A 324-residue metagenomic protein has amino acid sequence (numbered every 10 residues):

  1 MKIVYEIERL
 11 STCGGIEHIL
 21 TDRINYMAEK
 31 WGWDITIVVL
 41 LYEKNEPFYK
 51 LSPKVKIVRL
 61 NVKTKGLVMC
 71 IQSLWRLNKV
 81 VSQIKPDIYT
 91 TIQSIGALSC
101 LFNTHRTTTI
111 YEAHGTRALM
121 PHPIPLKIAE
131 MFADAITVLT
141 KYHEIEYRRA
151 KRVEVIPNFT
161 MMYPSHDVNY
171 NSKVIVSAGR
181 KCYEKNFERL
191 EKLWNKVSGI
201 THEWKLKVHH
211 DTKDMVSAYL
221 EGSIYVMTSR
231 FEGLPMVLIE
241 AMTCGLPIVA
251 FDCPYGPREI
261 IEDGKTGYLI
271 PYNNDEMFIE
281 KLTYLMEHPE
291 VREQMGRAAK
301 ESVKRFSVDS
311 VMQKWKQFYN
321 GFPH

Functional and structural regions predicted by a protein language model:
V4-E6, D167-K185, E191-W194: Conserved donor-binding/catalytic core segment of Leloir-type glycosyltransferases
Y5-G14, H18-K65: N-terminal strand-loop element at the rim of the active site of nucleotide-sugar-dependent glycosyltransferases
M69, T90-A97, A113: Short His-centered aromatic/hydrophobic patch
M131-P164: Donor nucleotide-sugar binding/catalytic pocket of nucleotide-sugar-dependent glycosyltransferases
D211, A218-G222: Short alpha-helical donor nucleotide-sugar binding micro-motif in glycosyltransferases
R230: Aromatic "clamp/platform" in nucleotide-sugar-dependent glycosyltransferases that forms part of the donor/acceptor
P247-F251: Short hydrophobic beta-strand element within catalytic cores of glycosyltransferases and related nucleotide-activated
E262-G264, Y268-D275, Y284-P289: Conserved acidic donor-binding segment of nucleotide-sugar-dependent glycosyltransferases
